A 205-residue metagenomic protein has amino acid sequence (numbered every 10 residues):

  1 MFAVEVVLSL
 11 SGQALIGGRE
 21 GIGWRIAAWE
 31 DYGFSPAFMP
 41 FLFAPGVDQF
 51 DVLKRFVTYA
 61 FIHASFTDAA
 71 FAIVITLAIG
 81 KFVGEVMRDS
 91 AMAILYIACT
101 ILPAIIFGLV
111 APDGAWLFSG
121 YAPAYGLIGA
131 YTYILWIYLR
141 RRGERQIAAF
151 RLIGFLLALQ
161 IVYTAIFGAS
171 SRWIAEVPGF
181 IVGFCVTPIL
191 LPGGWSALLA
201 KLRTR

Functional and structural regions predicted by a protein language model:
M1-E5, A72-A130, A149-V162: Small-polar-interrupted transmembrane alpha-helices in polytopic inner-membrane proteins
F2-V7, Q13, L159-R205: C-terminal transmembrane module of polytopic alpha-helical membrane proteins
L8-M92, V110-A115, S171: N-terminal TM1-TM2 helical hairpin plus the immediately adjacent luminal interfacial "cap"
D48-R55, G143-I166: Aromatic-enriched alpha-helical transmembrane segments of multi-pass intramembrane proteins
T67, A98, L102, A175: Short alpha-helix carrying the canonical HExxH Zn2+-binding catalytic motif
D68-T76, F118-A130, S171-L191: Alpha-helical transmembrane segments that form the membrane-embedded catalytic/substrate-binding core of multi-pass
E85, I134-A149, P192-A200: Alpha-helical transmembrane bundle and helix-membrane interface signal in multi-pass integral membrane proteins
